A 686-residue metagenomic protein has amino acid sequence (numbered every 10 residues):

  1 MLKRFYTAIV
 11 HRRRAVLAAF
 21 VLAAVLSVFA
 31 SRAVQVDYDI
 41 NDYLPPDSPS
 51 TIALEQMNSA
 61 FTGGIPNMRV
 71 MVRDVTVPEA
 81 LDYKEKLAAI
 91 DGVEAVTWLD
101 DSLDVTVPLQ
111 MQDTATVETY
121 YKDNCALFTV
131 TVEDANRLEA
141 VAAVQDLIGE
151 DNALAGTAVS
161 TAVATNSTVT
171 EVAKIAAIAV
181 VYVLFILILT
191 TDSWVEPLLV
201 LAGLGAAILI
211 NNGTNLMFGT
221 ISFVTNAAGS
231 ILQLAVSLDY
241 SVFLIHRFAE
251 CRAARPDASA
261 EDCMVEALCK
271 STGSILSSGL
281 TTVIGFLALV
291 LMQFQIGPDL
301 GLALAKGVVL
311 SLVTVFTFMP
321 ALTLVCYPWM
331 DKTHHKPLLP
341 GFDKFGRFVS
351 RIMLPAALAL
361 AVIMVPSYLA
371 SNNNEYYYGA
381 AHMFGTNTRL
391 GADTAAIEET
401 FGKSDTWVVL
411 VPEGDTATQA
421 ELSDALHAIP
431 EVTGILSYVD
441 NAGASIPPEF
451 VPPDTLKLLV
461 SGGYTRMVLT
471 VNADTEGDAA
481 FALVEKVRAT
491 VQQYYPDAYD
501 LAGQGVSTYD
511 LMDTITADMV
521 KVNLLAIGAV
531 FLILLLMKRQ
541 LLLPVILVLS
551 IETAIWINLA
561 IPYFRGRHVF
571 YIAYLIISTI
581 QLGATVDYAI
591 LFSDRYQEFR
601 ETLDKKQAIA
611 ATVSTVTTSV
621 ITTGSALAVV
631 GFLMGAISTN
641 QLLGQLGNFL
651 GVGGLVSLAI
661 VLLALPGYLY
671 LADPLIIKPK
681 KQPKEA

Functional and structural regions predicted by a protein language model:
M1-V36, A135-Y378, Q493-A686: Membrane-embedded transmembrane helical bundles of large multi-pass transporters/channels
V36-Y38, D104-V105: Surface-exposed, low-hydrophobicity interaction/linker segments
D39-N41, A380-G385: Histidine-acidic residue clusters that define the catalytic metal-binding segment of zinc metallopeptidase domains
P46-M68, V72-A158, E375, H382-L543 (+1 more regions): Structured non-transmembrane domains adjacent to transmembrane bundles in polytopic membrane proteins
